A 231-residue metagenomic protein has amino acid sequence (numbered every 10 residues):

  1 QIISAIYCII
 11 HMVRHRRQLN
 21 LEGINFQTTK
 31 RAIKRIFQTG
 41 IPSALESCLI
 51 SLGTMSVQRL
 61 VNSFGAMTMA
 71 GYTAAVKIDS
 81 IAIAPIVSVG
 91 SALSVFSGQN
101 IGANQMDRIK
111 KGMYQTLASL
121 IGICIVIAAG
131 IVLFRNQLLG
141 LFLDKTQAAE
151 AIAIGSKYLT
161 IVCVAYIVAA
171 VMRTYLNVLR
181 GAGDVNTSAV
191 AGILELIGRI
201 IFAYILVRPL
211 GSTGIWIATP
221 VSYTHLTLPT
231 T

Functional and structural regions predicted by a protein language model:
Q1-C8, G90, V162-G181, T187-R199 (+1 more regions): Short runs within selected transmembrane alpha-helices of multi-pass transporters and secretion channels
Q1-I41, S97-A165, L206-L226, T231: Short alpha-helical transmembrane segments in multi-pass integral membrane proteins
C8, G53, V57, L93 (+4 more regions): Hydrophobic/aromatic residues in alpha-helical transmembrane segments
A32-L60, A92, C124: Core transmembrane alpha-helical segments of multi-pass membrane transporters/permeases
I33, T68, I81-V87, S91 (+3 more regions): Hydrophobic alpha-helical transmembrane segments of integral membrane proteins, especially multi-pass transporters
S43-S51, S80, A84, C124 (+3 more regions): Residue-level hotspots within the lipid-embedded alpha helices of multi-pass solute transporters
C48-K77, I81, Q99, Q137-Q147 (+2 more regions): Helix-terminus/linker motif at the lipid-water interface of multi-pass membrane proteins
G71-A129, L133, A169-A191: Small-residue-rich hydrophobic transmembrane alpha-helices
